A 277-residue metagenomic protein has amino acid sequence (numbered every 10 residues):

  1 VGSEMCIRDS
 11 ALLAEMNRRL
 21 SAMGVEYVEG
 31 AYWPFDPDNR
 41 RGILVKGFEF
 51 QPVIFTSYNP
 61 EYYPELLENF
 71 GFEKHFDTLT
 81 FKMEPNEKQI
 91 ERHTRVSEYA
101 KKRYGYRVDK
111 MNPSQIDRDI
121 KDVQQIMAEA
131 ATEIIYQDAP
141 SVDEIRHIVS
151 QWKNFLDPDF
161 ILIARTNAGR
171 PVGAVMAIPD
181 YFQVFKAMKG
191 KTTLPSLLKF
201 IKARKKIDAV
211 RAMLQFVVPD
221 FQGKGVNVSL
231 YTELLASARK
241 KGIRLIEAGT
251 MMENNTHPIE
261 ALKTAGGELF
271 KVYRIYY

Functional and structural regions predicted by a protein language model:
V1, K110-V217: A conserved beta-strand-loop-helix scaffold within acyl/acetyltransferase catalytic domains
G2-I7: Short, small-residue-biased leader/transition segments that mark boundaries at the very start of proteins
R8-S21, A209, M213-V217, Q222-A238 (+1 more regions): Conserved acetyl-CoA-binding loop-helix of GNAT-fold acetyltransferases
L13-R107, R274-Y277: Acyl-donor-binding surface of acyltransferase catalytic domains
D36-N39, K88, H147, P171-G173 (+3 more regions): Flexible loop/turn segments at secondary-structure boundaries
P37-D38, F182-A187, K202-A212, Q222 (+2 more regions): A conserved beta-turn-beta hairpin within the catalytic core of GNAT-like acetyltransferases that forms part
L67, A261-L262: Conserved active-site tyrosine of GNAT-family acetyltransferases
